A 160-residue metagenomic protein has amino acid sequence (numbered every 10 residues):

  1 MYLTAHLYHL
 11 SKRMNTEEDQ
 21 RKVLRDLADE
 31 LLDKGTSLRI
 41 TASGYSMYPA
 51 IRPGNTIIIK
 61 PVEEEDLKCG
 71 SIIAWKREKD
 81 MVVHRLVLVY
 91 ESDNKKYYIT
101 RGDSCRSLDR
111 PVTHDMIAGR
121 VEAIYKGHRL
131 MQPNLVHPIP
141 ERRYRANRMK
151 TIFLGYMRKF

Functional and structural regions predicted by a protein language model:
Y2-F160: Extended hydrophobic leader/signal-anchor segments used for secretion and membrane insertion
